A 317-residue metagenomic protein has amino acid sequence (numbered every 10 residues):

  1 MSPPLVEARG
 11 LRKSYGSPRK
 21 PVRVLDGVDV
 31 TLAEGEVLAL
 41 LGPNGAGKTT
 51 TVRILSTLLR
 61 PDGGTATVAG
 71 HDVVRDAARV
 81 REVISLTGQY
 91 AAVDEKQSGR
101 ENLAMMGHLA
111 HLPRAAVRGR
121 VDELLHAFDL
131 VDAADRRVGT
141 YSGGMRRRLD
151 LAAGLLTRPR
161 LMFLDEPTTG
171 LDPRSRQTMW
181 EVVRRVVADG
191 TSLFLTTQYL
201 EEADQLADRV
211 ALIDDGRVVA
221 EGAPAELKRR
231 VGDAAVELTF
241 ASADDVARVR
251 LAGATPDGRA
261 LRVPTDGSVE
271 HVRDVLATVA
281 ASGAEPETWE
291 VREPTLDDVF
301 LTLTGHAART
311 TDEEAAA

Functional and structural regions predicted by a protein language model:
M1-L5, S14-G27, A77: A short, flexible loop at the N-terminus of ABC-type nucleotide-binding domains that lies
S85, A104, H108, A115-A133: Conserved ABC ATPase "signature" region
R158: Conserved catalytic motifs of ABC-family nucleotide-binding domains
M162-D165: Catalytic Walker B motif of ABC-type/P-loop ATPase nucleotide-binding domains
M179-D266, A315: ABC transporter nucleotide-binding domain
D233-H306: Short, charged/small-residue-rich alpha-helical element at the C-terminal edge of ABC transporter nucleotide-binding
